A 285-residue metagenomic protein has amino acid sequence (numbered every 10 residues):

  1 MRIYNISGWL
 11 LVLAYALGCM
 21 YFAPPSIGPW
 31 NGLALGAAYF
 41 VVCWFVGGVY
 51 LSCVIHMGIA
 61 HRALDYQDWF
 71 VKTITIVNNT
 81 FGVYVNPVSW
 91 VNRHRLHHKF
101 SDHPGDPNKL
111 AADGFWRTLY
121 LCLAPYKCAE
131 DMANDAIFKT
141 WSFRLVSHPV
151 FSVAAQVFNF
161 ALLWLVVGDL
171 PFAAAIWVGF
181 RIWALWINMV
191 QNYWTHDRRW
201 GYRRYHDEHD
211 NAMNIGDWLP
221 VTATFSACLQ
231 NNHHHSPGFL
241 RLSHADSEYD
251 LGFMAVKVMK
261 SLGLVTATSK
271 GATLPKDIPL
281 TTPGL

Functional and structural regions predicted by a protein language model:
M1-V190, W194-T195, F239-L285: Non-catalytic, topology-defining segments of multipass membrane proteins
N192-D246: Glycine/small-residue-rich hydrophobic helix-like segments
